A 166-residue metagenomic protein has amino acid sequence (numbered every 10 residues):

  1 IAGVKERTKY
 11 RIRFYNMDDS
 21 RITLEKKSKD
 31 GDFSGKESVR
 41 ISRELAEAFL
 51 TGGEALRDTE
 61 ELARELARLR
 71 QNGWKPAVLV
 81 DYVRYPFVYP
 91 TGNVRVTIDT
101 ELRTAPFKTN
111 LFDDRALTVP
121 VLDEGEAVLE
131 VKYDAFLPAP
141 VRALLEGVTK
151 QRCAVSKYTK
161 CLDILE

Functional and structural regions predicted by a protein language model:
I1-E166: Phosphate-end processing signature that detects enzymes handling 5′-triphosphorylated RNA and polyphosphate
